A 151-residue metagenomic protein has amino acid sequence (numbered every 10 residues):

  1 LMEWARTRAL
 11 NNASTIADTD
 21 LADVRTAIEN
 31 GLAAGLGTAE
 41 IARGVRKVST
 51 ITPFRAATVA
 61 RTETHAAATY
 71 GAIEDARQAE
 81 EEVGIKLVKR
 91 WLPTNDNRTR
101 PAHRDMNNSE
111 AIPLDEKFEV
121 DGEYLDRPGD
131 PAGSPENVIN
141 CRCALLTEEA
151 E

Functional and structural regions predicted by a protein language model:
L1-T50: Structured, charged N-terminal subsegments at the starts of enzyme catalytic cores and at intra-chain domain/subunit
V48, T62-E151: Activation/maturation switch segments at domain boundaries
